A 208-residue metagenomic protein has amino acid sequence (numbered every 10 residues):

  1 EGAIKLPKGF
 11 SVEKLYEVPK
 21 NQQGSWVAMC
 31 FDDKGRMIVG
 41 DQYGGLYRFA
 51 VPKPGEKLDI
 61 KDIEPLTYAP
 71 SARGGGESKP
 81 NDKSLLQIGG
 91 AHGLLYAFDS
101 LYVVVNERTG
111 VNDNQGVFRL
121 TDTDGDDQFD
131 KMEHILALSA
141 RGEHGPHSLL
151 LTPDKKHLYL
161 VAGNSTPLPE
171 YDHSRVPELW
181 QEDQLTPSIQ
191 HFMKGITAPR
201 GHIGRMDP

Functional and structural regions predicted by a protein language model:
E1-P208: Beta-propeller domains with acidic blade repeats across secreted/periplasmic ectodomains and cytosolic WD/CNH propellers
